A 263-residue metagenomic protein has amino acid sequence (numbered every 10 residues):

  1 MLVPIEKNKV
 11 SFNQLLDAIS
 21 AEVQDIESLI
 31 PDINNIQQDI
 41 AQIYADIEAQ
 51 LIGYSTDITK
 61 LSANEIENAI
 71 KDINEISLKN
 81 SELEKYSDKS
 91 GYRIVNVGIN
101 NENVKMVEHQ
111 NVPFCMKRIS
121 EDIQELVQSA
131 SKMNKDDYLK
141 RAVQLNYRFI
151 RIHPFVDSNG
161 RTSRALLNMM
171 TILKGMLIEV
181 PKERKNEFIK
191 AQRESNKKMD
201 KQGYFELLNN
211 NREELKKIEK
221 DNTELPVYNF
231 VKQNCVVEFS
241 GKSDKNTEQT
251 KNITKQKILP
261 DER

Functional and structural regions predicted by a protein language model:
M1-D157, R161-R263: FIC/Doc superfamily catalytic core
